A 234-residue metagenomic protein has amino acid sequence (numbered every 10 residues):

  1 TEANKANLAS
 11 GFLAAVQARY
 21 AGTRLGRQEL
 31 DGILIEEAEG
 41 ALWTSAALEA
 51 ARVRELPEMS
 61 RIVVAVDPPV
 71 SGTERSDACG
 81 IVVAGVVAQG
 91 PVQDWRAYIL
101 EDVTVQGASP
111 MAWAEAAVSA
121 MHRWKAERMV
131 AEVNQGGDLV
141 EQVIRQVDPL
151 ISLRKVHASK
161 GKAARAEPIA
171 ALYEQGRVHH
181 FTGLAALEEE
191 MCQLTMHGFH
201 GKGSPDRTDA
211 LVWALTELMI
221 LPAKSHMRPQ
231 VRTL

Functional and structural regions predicted by a protein language model:
A3-P69: ATPase catalytic-site recognition across NTP-hydrolyzing enzymes
G26, L30, I169, A210: A residue-level signal for conserved active-site and pocket-lining positions in enzyme catalytic cores
I33, E37, A41, G80 (+2 more regions): Mg2+-dependent endonuclease catalytic cores in nucleic-acid-processing enzymes, primarily RNase H-like
A50, F199, A214-L234: Acidic two-metal-ion nuclease catalytic site recognized across multiple nuclease folds, prominently DnaQ/RNase D-T
V53-E58, S71-R75, P91, S119-R123: Short, conserved, surface-exposed binding loops centered on an aromatic residue
P57-V87, A210: Gly/Thr-rich phosphate-binding beta-strand-loop-beta motif of the actin/hexokinase/Hsp70
G72, G137, L221: Glycine-rich nucleotide phosphate-binding loop and flanking beta-alpha elements of Rossmann-like dinucleotide-binding
Q193-M196, H200-E217: Charged alpha-helix within mobile-element recombinases
